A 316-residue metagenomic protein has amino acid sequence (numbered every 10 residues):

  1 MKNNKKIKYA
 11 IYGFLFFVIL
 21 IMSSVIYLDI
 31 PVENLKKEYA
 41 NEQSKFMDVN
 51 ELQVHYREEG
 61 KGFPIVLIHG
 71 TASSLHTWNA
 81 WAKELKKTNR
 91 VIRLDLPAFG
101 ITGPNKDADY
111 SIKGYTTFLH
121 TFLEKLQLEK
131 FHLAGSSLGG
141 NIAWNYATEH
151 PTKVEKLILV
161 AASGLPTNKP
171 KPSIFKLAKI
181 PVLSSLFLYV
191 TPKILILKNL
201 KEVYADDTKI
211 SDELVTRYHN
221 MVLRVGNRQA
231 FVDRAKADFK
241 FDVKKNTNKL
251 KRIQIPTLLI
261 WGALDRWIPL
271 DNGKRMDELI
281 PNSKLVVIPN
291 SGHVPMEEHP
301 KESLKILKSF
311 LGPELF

Functional and structural regions predicted by a protein language model:
M1-F63, T88-N89, G312-F316: Alpha/beta-hydrolase fold catalytic core
L35, K171, Y189-R252: Conserved alpha/beta-hydrolase catalytic His-Asp/Glu region
V49-E51, R57-E59, L96-G135, K305: Active-site loop/oxyanion-hole signature of alpha/beta-hydrolase fold enzymes
E59-I101: Conserved HGGG/HGGXW glycine-rich cap/lid loop of the alpha/beta-hydrolase fold
T148, L157-L186: Flexible "cap/lid" loop of the alpha/beta hydrolase fold
I253, L259-W261: Short beta-strand/loop motif that positions the catalytic acidic residue of the alpha/beta-hydrolase fold
L264-I268: Acidic catalytic loop of the alpha/beta-hydrolase fold
S283-F316: Catalytic active-site module of serine/aspartate enzymes centered on a nucleophile-bearing elbow/loop
